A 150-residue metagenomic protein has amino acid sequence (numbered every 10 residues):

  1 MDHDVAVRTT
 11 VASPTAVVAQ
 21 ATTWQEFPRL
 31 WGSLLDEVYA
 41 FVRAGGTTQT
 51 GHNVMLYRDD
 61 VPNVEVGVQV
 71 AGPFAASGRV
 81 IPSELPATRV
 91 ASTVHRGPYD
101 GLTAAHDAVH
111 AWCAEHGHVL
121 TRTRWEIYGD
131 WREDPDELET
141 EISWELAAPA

Functional and structural regions predicted by a protein language model:
M1-A150: A solvent-exposed interaction/effector surface
